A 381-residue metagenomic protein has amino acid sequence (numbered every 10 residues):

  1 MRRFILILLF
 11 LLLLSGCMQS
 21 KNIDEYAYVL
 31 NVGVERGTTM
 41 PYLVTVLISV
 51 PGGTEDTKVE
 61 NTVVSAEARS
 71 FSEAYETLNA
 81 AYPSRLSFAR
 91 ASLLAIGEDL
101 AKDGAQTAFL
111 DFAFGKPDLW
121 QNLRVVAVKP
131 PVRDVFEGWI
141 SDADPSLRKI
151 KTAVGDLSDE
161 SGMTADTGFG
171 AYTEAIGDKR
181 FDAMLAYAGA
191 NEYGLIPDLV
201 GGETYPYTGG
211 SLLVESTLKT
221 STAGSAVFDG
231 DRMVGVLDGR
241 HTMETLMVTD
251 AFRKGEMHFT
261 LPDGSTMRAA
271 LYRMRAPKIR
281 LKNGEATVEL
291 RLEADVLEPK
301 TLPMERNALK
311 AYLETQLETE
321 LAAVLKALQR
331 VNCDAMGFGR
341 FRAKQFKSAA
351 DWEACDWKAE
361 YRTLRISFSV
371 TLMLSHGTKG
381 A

Functional and structural regions predicted by a protein language model:
M1-S15: Sec-dependent bacterial lipoprotein signal peptides
G16-A381: Membrane-proximal alpha-helical signals and transmembrane carboxylates
